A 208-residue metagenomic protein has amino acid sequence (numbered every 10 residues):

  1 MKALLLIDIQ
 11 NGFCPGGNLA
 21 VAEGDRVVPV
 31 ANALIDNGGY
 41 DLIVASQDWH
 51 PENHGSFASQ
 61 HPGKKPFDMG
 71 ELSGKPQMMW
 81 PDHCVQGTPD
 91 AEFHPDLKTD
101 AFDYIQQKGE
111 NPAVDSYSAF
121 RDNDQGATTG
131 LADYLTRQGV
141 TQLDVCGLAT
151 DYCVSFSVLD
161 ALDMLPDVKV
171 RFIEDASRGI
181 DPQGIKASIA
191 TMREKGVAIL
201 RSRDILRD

Functional and structural regions predicted by a protein language model:
K2-L5, I9-F13, G17, V21-L42 (+1 more regions): Active-site-adjacent betaalpha module
S46: Substrate-contacting helices/loops that form the catalytic groove of nucleic-acid and nucleotide-polymer processing
